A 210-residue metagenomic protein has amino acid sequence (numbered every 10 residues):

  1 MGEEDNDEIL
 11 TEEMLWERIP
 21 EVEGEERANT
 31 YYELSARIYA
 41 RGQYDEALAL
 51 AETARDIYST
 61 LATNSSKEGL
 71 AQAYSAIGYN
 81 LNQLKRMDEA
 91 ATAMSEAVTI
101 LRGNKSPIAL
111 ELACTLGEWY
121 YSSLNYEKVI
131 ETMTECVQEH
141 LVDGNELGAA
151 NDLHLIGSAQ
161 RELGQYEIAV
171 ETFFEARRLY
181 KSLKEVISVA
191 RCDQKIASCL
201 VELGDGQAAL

Functional and structural regions predicted by a protein language model:
W16-E17, R55-A62, E96-I100, E135-V142 (+1 more regions): Amphipathic alpha-helical segments of tetratricopeptide repeats
E25, S65-E68, P107, L147 (+1 more regions): Residue signature of alpha-solenoid helical repeat architecture, marking inter-repeat boundaries and helix-start
N29, G69-Q72, T92, E111 (+4 more regions): Residue register of alpha-helical TPR repeats
